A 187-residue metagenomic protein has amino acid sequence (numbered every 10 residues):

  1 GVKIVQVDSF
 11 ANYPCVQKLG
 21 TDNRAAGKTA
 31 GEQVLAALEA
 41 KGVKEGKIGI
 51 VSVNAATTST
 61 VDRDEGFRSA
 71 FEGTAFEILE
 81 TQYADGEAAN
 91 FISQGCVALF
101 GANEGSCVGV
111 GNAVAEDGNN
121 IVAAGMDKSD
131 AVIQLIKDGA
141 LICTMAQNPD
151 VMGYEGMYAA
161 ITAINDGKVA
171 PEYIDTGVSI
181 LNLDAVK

Functional and structural regions predicted by a protein language model:
G1-K187: A residue-level marker of the well-folded mature domains of exported/periplasmic proteins
